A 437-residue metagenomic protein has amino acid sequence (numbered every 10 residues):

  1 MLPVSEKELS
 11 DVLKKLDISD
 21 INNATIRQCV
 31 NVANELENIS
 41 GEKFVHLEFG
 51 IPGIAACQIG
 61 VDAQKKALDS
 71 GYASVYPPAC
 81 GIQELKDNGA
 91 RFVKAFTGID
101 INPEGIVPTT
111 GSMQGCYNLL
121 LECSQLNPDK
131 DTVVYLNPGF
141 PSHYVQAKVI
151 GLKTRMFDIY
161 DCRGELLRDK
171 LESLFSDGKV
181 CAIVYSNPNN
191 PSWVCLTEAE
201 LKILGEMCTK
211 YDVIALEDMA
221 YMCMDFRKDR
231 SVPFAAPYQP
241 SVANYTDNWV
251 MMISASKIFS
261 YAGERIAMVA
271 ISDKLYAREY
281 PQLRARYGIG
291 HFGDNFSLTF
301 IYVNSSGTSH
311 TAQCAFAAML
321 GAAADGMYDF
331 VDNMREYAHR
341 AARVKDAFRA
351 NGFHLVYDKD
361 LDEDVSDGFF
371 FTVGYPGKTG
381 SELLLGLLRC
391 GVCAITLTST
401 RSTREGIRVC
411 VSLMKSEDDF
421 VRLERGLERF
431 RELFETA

Functional and structural regions predicted by a protein language model:
L2-Q114, L320-M327, T436-A437: N-terminal small-domain helix-loop-helix segment of the aminotransferase-like
L16-I21, E165, W193-E198, D225-P237 (+3 more regions): Short, flexible/disordered intra-domain loops and linkers
Y72-Y211, L216, M222-N244: Conserved core of the PLP fold type I
R91, A95, I99-I101, Y245 (+1 more regions): PLP-dependent enzyme catalytic core of the Aspartate aminotransferase-like
Y245-R335: Conserved core segment of the aminotransferase class I/II
A270, T372-G374, C410-S412: Short hydrophobic/aromatic beta-strand micro-patches that form the beta-sheet surface supporting nucleotide- or nucleic
H310-Q313, A317, F330-K345, R349 (+1 more regions): Conserved glycine-rich beta-strand-loop-beta hairpin in the small C-terminal domain of fold type I
